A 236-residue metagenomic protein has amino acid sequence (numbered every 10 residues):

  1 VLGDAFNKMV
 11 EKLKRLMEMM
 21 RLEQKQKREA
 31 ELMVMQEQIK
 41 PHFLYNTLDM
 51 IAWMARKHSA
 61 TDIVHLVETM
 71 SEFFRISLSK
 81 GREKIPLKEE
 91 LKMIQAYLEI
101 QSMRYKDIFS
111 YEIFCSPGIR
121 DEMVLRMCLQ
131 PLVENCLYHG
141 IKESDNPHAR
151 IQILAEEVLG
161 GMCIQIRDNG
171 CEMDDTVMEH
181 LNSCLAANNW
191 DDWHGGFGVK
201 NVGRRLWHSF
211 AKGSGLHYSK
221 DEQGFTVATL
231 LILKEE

Functional and structural regions predicted by a protein language model:
V1-I39, F43-S219, F225-V227: Two-component histidine phosphotransfer core
M9, E235-E236: Short, charged/polar, Gly/Pro-enriched secondary-structure boundary elements
F225-E235: Short C-terminal beta-strand
